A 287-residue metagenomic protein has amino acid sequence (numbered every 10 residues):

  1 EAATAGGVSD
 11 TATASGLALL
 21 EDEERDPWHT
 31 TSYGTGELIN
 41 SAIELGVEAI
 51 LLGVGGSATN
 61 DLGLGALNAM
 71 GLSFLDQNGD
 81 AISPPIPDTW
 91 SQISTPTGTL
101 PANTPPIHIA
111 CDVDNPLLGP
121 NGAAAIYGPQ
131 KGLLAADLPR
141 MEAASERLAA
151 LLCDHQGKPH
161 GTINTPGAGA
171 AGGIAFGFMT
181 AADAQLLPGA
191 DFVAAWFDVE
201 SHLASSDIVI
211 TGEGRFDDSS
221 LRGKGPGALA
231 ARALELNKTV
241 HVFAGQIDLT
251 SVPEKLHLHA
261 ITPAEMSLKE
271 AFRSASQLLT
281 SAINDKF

Functional and structural regions predicted by a protein language model:
E1-V54, A58-F287: N-terminal loops that bind phosphate or other acidic moieties and the adjacent beta-alpha structural core
